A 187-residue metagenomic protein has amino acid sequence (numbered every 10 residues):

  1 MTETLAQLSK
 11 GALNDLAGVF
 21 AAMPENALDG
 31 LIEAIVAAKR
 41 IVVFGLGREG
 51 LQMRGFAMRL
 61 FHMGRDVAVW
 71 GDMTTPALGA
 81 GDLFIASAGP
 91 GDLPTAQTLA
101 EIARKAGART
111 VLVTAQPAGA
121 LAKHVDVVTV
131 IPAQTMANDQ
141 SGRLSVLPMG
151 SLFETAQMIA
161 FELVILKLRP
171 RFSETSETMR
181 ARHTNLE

Functional and structural regions predicted by a protein language model:
M1, L163, R169-E187: A short, charged, Gly/Pro-tolerant segment at domain boundaries
M1-A21: Generic N-terminal amphipathic, Lys/Arg-enriched alpha-helix
L8, A27-G30, R48, A156: Short, contiguous, pocket-lining structural segments that sit at or immediately flank catalytic/ligand-binding sites
G11, D15-G18, G30, G55 (+3 more regions): Alpha-helical scaffold segments in soluble metabolic enzymes
D15-M23, M63, H124, V128-I131 (+3 more regions): Change "in soluble alpha/beta enzymes" to "in soluble alpha/beta proteins
F20-A37: A short, well-structured juxtamembrane/interface segment
V42-I159: Glycine-rich phosphate-binding loops that contact phosphosugars or nucleotide phosphates
